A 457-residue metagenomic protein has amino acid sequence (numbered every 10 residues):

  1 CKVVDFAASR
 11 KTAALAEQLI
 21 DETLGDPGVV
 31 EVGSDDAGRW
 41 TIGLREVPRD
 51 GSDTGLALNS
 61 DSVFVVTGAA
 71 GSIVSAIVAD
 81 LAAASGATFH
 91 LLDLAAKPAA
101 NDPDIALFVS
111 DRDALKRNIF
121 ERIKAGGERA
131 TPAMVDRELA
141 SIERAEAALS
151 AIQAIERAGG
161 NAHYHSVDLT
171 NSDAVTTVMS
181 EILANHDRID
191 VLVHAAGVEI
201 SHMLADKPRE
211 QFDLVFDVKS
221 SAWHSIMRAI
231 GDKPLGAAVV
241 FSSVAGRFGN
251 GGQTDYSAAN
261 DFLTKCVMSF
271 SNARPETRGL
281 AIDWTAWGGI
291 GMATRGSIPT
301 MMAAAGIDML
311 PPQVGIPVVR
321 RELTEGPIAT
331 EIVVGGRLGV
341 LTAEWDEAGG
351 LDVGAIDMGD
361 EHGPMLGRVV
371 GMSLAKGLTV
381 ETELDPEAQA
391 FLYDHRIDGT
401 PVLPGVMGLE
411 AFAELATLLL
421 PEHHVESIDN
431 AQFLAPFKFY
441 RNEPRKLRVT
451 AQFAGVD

Functional and structural regions predicted by a protein language model:
C1-L19, A96-A100, I200-S201, S243-D255 (+4 more regions): Flexible, glycine-rich beta-alpha linker
S9-S242, S297-I316: NAD(P)H/NAD(P)+-dependent Rossmann-fold oxidoreductase cores
L15-P27, M309-D457: Acyl-thioester-processing domains in fatty-acid/polyketide/NRPS systems
I73, I77-L81, V215, I226 (+6 more regions): Structural preference for long, well-ordered alpha-helical segments in enzyme cores
T88, N272-G279, T417-V425: Phosphate-handling active-site elements
A195, L235-S242, M292-T294, L378-D394: Active-site-adjacent bridging/hinge elements
A258-A259: Active-site helix of classical SDR
